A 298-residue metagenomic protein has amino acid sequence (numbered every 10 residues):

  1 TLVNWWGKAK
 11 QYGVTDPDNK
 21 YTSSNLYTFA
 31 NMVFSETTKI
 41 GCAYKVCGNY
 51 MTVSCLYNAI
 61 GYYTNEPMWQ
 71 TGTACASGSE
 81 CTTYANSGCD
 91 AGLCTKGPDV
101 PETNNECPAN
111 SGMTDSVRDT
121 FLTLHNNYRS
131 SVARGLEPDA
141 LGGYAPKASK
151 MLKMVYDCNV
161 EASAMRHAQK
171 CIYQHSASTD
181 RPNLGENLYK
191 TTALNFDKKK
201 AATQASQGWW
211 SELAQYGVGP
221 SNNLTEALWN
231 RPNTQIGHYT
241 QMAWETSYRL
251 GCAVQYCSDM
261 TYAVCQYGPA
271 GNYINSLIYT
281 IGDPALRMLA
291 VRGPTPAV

Functional and structural regions predicted by a protein language model:
T1-V298: Mature extracellular or exoplasmic CAP/SCP-family domains and secreted bioactive peptides
